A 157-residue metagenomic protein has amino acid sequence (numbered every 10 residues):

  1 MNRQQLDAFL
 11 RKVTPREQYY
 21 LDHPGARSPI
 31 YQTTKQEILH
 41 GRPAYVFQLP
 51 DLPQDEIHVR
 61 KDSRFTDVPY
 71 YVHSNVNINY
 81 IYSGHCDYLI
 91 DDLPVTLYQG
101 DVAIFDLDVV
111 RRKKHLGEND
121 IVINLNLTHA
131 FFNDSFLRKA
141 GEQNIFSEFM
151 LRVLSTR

Functional and structural regions predicted by a protein language model:
N2-L21, F47-Q48, L116-R157: A hydrophobic/aromatic-rich effector-binding and dimerization subdomain of bacterial HTH-type transcriptional regulators
S28-H58: N-terminal, Lys/Arg-enriched amphipathic/low-complexity engagement segments that precede the first folded domain
R42-P43, P53-H73, V109-V110: Conserved short histidine dyad/triad with adjacent acidic residue
D62-F65, Y98-G100, D108, A130: Tight coil/turn sites that cap or link beta-strands
Y71-Y88, N126-H129: Short, conserved beta-strand element in jelly-roll/cupin
V76, C86, D101, V109-R111 (+1 more regions): Generic beta-strand structural signal
Y80-Q99, D106-V109: A short beta-strand-loop-beta hairpin characteristic of the jelly-roll/cupin
